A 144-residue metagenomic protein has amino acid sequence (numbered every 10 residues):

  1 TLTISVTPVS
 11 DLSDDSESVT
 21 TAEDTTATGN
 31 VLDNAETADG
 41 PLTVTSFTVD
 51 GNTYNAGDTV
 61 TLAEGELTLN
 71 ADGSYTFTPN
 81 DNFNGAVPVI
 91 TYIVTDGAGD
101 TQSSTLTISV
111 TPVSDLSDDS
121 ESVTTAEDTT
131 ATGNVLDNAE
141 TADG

Functional and structural regions predicted by a protein language model:
T1-P8, T53-V113, A126: Acidic, turn/loop-rich segments in luminal/extracellular domains of secretory-pathway and cell-surface proteins
P8-V60, Q102, V113-G144: Extracellular ectodomain surface segments
